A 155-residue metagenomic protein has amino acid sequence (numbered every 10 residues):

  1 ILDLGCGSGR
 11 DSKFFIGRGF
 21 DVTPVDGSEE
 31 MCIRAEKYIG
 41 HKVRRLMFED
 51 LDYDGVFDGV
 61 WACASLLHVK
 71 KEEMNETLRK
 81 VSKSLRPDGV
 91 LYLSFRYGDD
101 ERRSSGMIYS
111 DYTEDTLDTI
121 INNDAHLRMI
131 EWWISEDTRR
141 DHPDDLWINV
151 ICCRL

Functional and structural regions predicted by a protein language model:
I1-G5: Conserved class I S-adenosyl-L-methionine
S8-D50: Class I SAM-dependent methyltransferase SAM/SAH-binding core
E49-V60: A short acidic, Gly/Pro-enriched loop at the edge of an enzyme's catalytic core that lines a small-molecule cofactor
G59-E73: A short SAM/SAH-binding and catalytic strip from SAM-dependent methyltransferases
N75-P87: A short glycine-rich, Lys/Arg-flanked "PGG" loop and its adjoining helix->strand segment in the class I
D88-F95: Conserved beta-strand signature within the Rossmann-like core of class I S-adenosyl-L-methionine
L93, E101-T116, R139-R140: Acceptor-substrate binding/catalytic loop of class I
L127-D137: Conserved S-adenosyl-L-methionine
